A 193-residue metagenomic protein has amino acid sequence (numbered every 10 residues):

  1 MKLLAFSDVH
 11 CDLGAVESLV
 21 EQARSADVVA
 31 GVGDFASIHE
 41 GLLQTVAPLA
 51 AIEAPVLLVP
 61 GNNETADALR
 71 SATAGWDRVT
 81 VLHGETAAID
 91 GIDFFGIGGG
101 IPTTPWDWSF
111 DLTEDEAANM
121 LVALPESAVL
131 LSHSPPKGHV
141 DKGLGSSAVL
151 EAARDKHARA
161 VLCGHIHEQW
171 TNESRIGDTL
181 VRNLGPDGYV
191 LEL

Functional and structural regions predicted by a protein language model:
M1-L4, A87-G96, V129, S174-V181 (+1 more regions): Beta-strand-turn-beta hairpins that frame and shape the catalytic cleft of phosphate-ester-processing enzymes
L3-A5, V29-V32, G96, V129-H133 (+1 more regions): Structural motif
F6-I89, L184-D187: Core catalytic region of metal-dependent phosphoesterases/phosphodiesterases, especially metallo-beta-lactamase-like
H10, N62-N63, H133, A160-H167: Histidine-centered divalent metal-coordination motifs
C11, E64-A152: Conserved catalytic scaffold of divalent metal-dependent phosphoesterases
A15-V16, E40-L42, A68-R70, P105-W106 (+3 more regions): Short glycine-/acidic-enriched loop or helix-start segments at secondary-structure transitions that form or flank
D27, E53, P125-E126, H157: Residue-level detector of structured alpha->beta connecting loops
A50, P55-L57, A74, G138-L193: Conserved beta-sheet core of the metallophosphoesterase superfamily
